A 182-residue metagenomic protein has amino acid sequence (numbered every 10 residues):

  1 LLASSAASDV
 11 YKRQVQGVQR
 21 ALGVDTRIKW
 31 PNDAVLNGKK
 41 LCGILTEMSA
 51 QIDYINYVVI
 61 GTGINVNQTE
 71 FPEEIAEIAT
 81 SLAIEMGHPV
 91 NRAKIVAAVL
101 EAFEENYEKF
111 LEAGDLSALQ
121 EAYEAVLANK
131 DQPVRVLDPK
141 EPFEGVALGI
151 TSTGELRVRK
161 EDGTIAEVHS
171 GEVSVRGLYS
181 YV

Functional and structural regions predicted by a protein language model:
L1-A7, Y11: Single conserved hydrophobic/aromatic residue that forms the stacking wall/gate of nucleotide- or nucleobase-binding
K12-D53, G63: Acidic (Asp/Glu) carboxylate-rich active-site/surface patches
P31, L41-L45, Q120, D131-P133 (+1 more regions): Conserved beta-strand residues within beta-sheet cores
D53-A83: Short, acidic (Asp/Glu-rich) active-site segment that either coordinates a divalent metal cofactor
I75-E85, S170-L178: PP2C/PPM family metal-dependent serine/threonine protein phosphatase catalytic domain, recognizing the conserved
E85-K140, L178-V182: Conserved, helical-rich catalytic subdomain that frames metal- and/or nucleotide-binding sites in enzyme alpha/beta
K130-V182: Conserved RNA-binding domains used in RNP assembly and mRNA/RNA metabolism
